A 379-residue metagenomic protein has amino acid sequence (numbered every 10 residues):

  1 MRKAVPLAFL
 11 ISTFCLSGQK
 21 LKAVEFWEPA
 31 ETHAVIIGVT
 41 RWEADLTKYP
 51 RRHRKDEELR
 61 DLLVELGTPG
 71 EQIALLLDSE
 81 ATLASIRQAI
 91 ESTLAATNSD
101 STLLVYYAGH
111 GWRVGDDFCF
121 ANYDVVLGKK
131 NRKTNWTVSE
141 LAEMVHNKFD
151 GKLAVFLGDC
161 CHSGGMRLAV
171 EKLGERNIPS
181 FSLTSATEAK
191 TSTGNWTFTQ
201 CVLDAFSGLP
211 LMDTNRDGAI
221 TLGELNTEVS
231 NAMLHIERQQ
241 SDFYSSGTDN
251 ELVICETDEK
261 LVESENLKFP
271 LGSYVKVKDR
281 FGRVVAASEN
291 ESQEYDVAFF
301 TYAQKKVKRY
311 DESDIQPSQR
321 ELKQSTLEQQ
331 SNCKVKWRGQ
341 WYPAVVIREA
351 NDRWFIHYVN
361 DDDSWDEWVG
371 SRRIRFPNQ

Functional and structural regions predicted by a protein language model:
M1-A4: Positively charged n-region of N-terminal signal peptides that target proteins for export
A8-G18: Hydrophobic h-region of N-terminal signal peptides that target proteins for export in Gram-negative bacteria
F9-I11, L252-C255, Q324: A detector of low-complexity, intrinsically disordered, Ser/Thr/Gly/Pro/Ala-rich segments
L16-S273: Cysteine endopeptidase catalytic domains of the caspase/legumain-like
L267-Q379: Eukaryotic chromatin- and chromosome-associated nuclear factors, especially histone mark writers/erasers/readers
